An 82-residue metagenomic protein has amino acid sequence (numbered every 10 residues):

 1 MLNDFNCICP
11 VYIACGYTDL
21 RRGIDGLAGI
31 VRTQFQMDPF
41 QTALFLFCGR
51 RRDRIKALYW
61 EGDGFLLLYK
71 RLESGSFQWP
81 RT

Functional and structural regions predicted by a protein language model:
M1-T82: Polybasic/polar functional segments that serve as interface/processing modules
